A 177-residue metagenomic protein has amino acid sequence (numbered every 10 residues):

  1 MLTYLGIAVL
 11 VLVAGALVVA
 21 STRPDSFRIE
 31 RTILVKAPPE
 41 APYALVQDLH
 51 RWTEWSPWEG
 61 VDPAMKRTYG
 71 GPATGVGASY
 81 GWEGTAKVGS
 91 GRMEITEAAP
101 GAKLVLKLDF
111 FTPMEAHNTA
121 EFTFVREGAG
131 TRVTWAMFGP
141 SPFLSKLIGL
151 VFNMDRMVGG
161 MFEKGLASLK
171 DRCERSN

Functional and structural regions predicted by a protein language model:
T3-P72: Hydrophobic ligand-binding cavity/cleft-lining segments
R23-D25, P72, T85-K87, T112-A116 (+1 more regions): A generic structural micro-feature
R28-E30, V88-M93, E115-E121: Short, surface-exposed coil-to-beta transition loops
P39, V46-W52, G77, R92 (+2 more regions): Extracytoplasmic/secreted envelope proteins and their assembly/folding machinery, especially bacterial periplasmic
Q47-E54, T85, E97-P100, A167-E174: Sec-exported extracytoplasmic/periplasmic mature domains
Y69-V76, E97-A99, R126: Flexible, solvent-exposed loop/hinge segments and secondary-structure transition points
G77-T85, V105-F111: Short beta-strand segments that buttress and anchor functional surface loops
T96-E97, V105-E163, L169-D171, R175-S176: Beta-strand/loop substructures that line and gate deep hydrophobic ligand-binding cavities in soluble
